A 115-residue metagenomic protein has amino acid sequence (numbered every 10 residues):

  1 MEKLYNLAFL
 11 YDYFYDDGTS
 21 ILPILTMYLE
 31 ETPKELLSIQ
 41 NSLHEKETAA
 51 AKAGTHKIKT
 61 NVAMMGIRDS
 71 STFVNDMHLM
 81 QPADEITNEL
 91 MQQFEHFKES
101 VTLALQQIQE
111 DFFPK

Functional and structural regions predicted by a protein language model:
M1-A53, K57-K59, A63-K115: Two-component system phosphorelay core
